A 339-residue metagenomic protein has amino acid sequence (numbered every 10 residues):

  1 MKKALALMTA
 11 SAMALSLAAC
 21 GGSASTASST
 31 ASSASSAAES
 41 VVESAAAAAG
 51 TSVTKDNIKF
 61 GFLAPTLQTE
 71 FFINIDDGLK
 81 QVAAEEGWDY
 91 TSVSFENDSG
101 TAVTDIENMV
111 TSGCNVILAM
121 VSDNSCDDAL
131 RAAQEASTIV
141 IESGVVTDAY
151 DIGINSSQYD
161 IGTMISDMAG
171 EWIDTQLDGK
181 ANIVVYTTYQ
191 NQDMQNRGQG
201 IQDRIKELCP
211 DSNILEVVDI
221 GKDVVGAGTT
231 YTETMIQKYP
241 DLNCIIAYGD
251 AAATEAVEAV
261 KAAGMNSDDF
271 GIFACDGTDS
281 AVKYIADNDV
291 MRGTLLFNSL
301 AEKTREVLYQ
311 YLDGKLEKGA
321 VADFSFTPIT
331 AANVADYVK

Functional and structural regions predicted by a protein language model:
M1-S11: Positively charged n-region of N-terminal signal peptides that target proteins for export
M13, L17-K339: A residue-level marker of the well-folded mature domains of exported/periplasmic proteins
